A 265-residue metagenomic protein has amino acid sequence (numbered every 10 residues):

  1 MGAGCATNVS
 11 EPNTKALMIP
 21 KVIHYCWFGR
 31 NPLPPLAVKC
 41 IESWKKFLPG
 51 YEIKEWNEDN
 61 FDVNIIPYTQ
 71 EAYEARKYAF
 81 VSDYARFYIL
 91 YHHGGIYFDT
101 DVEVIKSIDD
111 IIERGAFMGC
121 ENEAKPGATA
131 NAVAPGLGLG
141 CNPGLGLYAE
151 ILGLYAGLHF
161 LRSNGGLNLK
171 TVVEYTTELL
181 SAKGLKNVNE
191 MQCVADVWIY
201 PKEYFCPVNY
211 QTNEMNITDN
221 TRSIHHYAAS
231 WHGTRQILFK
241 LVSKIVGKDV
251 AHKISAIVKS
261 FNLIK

Functional and structural regions predicted by a protein language model:
G2-S82, T100-K265: Glycosyltransferase-associated regions of secretory-pathway enzymes, highlighting luminal stem/catalytic domains
D83-G95: Small-residue hinge/turn detector
